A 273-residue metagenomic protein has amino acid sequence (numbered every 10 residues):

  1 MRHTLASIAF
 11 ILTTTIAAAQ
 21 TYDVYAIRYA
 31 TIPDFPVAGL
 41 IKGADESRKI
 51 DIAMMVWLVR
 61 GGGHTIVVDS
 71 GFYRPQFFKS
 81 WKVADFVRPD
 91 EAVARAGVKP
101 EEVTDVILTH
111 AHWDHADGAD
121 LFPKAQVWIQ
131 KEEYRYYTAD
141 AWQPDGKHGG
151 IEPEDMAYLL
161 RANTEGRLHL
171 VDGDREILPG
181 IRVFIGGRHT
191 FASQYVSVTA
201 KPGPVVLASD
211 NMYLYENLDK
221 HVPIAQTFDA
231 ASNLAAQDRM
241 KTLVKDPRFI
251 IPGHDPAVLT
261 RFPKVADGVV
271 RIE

Functional and structural regions predicted by a protein language model:
M1-I8: Bacterial N-terminal signal peptides that target proteins for export
T13-I16: N-terminal signal peptide c-region/cleavage motif recognized by signal peptidases
V24, V59, D69, V103 (+7 more regions): Divalent metal-coordination and catalytic microenvironments
Y29-A30, S70-F72, A111, E132-E133 (+3 more regions): Active-site metal-binding loops of divalent metal-dependent hydrolases
Y29-E91, Y195-M212: Conserved beta-strand hairpin/beta-sheet module of binuclear metal-dependent hydrolase folds, prominently
G62, K82-I129: Active-site metal-binding motif and surrounding structural segment of the metallo-beta-lactamase
V83-V87, F191-E273: Cap/insert and terminal regions of metallo-dependent hydrolase folds
V87-V98, E102, E132-I185, D229-P247: Metallo-beta-lactamase
